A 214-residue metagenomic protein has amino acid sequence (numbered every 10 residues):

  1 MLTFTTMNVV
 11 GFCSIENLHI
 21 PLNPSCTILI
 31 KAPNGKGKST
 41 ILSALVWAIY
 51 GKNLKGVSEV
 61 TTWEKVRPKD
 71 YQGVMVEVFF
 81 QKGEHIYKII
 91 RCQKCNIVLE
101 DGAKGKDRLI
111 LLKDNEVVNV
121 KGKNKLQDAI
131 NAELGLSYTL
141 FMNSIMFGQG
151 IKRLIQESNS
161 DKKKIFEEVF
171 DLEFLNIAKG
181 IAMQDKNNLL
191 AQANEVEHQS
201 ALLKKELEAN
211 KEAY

Functional and structural regions predicted by a protein language model:
M1-V117: Extreme N-terminal "head/tail" segments of very large remodeling/mechanoenzyme assemblies
S14-N17, K65-P68, L136, Q149 (+2 more regions): Generic structural "secondary-structure junction" signal
L29, N143-Y214: Extended, Lys/Glu-rich alpha-helical coiled-coil stalks
I41, Q72, G122-L126, S137 (+2 more regions): Alpha-helical structural motif
A48-K52, E133-L136, E168-L172: Conserved, well-folded catalytic cores of nucleic-acid-processing and energy-transducing macromolecular machines
V78-K82, K123-I151: Flexible, charged interface-and-hinge segments in very large macromolecular machines that mediate substrate binding
C92-I97, G122-D128: A short, sequence-level motif marking secondary-structure junctions
